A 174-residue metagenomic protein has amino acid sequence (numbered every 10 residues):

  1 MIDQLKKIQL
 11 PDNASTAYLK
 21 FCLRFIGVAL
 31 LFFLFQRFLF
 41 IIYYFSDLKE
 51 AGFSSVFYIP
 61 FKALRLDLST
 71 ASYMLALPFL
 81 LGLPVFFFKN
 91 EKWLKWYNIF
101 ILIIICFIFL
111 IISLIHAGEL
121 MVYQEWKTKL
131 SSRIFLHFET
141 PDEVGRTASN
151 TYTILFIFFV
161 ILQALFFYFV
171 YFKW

Functional and structural regions predicted by a protein language model:
M1-Y18: Short, Lys/Arg-rich, polar N-terminal cytosolic tail immediately upstream of the first transmembrane signal-anchor
N13-L30, L94-L110: Alpha-helical transmembrane segments and their helix-start/interface "positive-inside/aromatic belt" motifs in integral
S15-L19, L68-S72, T147-T153: Basic/Trp-rich segment in TM-proximal cytosolic loops or flexible interdomain/linker regions
Y18, F57-A63, F88-E91: Short, hydrophobic transmembrane alpha-helix segments
C22-L34, F38, A63, D67-A71 (+3 more regions): Alpha-helical transmembrane spans of integral membrane proteins, capturing the lipid-embedded, hydrophobic core of TM
Q36-L66, F100, I104-F159: Membrane-interfacial interhelical loops
L77-K95: Membrane-helix interface/capping segments
F88-K92, L162-W174: Cytosolic-side transmembrane helix boundary signature
